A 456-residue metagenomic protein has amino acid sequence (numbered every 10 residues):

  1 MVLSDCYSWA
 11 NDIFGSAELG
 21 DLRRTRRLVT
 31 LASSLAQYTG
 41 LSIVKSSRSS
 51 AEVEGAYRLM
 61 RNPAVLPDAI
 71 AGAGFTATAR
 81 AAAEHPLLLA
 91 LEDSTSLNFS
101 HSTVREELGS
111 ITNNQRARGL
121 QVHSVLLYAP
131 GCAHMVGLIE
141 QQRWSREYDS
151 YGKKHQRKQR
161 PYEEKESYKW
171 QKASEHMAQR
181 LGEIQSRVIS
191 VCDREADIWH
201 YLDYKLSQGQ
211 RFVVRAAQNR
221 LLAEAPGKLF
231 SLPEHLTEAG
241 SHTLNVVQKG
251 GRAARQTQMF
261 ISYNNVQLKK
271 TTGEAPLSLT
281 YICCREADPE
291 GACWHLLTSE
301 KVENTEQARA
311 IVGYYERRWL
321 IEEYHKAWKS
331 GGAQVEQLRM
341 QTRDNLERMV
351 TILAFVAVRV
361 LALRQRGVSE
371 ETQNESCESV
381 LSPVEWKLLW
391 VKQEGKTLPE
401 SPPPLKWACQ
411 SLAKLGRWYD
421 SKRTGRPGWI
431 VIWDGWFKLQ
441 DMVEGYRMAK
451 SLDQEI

Functional and structural regions predicted by a protein language model:
M1-E106, N114-Q121, L126-I456: Single, function-defining residue in the core of a domain
